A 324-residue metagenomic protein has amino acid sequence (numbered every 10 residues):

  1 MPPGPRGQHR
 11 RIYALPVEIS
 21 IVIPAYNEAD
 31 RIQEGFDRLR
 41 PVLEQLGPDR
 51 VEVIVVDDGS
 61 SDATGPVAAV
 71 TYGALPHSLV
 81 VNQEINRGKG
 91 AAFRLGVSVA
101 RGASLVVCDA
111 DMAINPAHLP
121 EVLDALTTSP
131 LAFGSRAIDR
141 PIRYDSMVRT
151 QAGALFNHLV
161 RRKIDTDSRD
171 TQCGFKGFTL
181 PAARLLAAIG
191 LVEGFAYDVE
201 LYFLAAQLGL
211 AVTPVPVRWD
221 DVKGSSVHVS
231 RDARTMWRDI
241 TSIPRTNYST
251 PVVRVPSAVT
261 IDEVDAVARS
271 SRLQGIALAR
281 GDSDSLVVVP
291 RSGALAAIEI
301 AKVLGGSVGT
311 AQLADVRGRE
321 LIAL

Functional and structural regions predicted by a protein language model:
R6-V17, I189-R269: Hydrophobic helical membrane-anchoring modules
E28-E44: Short, well-formed alpha-helical segments that are part of the catalytic scaffolds of diverse glycosyltransferases
D30-E34, D62-T71: Acidic helix N-cap motif at the loop->helix transition within catalytic regions of sugar-transfer enzymes
V51-I54, G65-V99: Conserved donor nucleotide-binding strand/loop of the catalytic core
D57-P66, M112: A conserved acidic beta->alpha catalytic loop
Q83-V99, S104, P116-F195, V222-R231 (+1 more regions): Acceptor/aglycone-binding surface of glycosyltransferases and processive sugar-polymer synthases
V252-L273, P290-L324: Tandem CBS (Bateman) regulatory domains
